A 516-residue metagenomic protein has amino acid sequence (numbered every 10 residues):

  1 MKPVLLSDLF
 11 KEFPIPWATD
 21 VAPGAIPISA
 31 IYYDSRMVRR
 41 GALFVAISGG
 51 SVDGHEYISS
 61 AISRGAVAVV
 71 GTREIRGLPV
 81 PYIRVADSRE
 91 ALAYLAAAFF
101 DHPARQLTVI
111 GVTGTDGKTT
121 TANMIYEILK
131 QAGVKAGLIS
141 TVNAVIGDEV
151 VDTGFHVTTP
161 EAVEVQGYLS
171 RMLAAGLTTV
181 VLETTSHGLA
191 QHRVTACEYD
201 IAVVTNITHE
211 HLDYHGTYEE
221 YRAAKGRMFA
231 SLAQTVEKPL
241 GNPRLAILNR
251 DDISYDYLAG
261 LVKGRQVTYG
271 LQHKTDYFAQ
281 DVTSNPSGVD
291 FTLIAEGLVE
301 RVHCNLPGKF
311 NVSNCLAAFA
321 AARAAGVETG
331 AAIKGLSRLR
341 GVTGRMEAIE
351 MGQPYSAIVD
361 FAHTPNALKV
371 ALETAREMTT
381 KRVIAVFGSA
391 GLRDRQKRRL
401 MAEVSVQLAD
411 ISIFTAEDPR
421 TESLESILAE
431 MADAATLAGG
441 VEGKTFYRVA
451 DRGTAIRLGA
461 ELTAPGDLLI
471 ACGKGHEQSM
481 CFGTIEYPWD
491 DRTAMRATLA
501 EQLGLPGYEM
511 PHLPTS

Functional and structural regions predicted by a protein language model:
M1-W17, R40-L43, D53, N123 (+2 more regions): ATP-dependent carboxylate-amine ligase
M1-Y94, A98, F278-Q280, V299 (+3 more regions): N-terminal leader/targeting and accessory segments in enzymes
L9, A42, A61, L95 (+13 more regions): Residue-level signal for inorganic ion chemistry
F13, L92-A246, D256-V262, T379 (+1 more regions): Phosphate-binding loop of NTP-binding sites
I58-S63, L173, T195, R376: Non-catalytic positions within long, well-ordered alpha-helices that form the structural scaffold/packing of enzyme
V67, D200, D410: Receiver (REC) domain switch/active-site residues of two-component response regulators
G71-E74, T184, N206, A416 (+1 more regions): Short secondary-structure boundary segments
G71-P79, E198-A357, A434-A435, G439-G440 (+2 more regions): Acidic, Mg2+-coordinating active-site environments of NTP-dependent enzymes
